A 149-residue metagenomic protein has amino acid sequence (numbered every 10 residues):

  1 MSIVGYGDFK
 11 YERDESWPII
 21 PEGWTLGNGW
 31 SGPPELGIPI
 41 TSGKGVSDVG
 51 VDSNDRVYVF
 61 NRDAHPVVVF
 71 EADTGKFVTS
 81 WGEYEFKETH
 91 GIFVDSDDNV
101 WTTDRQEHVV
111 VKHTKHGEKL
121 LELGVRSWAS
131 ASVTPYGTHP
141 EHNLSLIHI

Functional and structural regions predicted by a protein language model:
M1-E15: Blade/loop signatures of beta-propeller domains
E15-W24, E35-I38, G82, L121-S145: Surface-exposed loop and turn segments in beta-propeller and other repeat-based domains that flank or scaffold
N28-G29, G45, D63, E88 (+2 more regions): Beta-rich catalytic cores
S31-G32, D48, G91: Conserved beta-strand position repeated once per blade in WD40 beta-propeller domains
V51-N54, V94-D97: Residue-level detector of Asp-centered blade-edge/turn motifs that repeat once per structural unit in beta-propeller
R56-Y58, N99-W101: Conserved beta-propeller blade signature
E71-T74, T114-H116: Short loop/turn segments that connect beta-strands within beta-propeller blades
I147-I149: Conserved small/polar residues in nucleotide/adenosyl-binding loops
